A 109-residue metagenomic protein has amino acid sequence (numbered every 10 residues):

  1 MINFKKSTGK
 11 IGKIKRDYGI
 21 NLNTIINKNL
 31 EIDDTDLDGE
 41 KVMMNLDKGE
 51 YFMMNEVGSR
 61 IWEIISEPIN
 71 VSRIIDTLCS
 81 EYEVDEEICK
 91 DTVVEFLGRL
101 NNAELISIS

Functional and structural regions predicted by a protein language model:
M1-D33: Hydrophobic packing positions characteristic of elongated beta-solenoid/beta-helix-type spike/fiber shafts
I2-K5, K10, E50-S109: Long, charge-rich, low-complexity alpha-helical segments
I14, I32-D33, N45-E50, V71-S72: Short, flexible segments with low predicted structural confidence
D17, D33-D38, D47, D76 (+2 more regions): Acidic-enriched, low-complexity/disordered segments with a strong bias for Aspartate over Glutamate
Y18, T35, V42, I65-E67 (+1 more regions): Aromatic-enriched hydrophobic runs in primary sequence
N23-N27, D38-V42, W62, R99: Short acidic/polar alpha-helix capping motifs at helix-coil junctions
T24, L30, T35, G49-F52 (+1 more regions): Flexible, active-site-adjacent loop/turn segments at secondary-structure boundaries
T35-S59: Short alpha-helical segments that sit at the start of domains
